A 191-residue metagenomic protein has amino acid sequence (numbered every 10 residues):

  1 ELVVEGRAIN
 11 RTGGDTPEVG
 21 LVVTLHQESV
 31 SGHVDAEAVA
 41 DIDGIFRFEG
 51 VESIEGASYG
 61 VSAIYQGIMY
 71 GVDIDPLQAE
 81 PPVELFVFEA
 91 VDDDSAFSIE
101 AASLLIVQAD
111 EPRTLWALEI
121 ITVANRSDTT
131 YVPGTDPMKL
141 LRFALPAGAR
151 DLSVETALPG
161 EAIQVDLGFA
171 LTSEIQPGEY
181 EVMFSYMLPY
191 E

Functional and structural regions predicted by a protein language model:
E1-E191: Lumenal/extracellular ectodomains and adaptor appendage modules of the eukaryotic vesicle/secretory system
